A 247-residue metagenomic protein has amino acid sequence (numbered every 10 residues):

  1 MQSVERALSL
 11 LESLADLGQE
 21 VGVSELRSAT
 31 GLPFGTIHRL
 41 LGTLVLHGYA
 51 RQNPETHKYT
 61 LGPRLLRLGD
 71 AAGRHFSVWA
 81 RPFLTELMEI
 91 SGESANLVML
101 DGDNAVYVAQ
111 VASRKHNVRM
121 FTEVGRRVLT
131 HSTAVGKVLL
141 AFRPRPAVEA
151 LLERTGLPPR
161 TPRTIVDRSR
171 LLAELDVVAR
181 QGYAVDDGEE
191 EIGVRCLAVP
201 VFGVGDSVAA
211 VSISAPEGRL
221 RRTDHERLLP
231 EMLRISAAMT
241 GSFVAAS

Functional and structural regions predicted by a protein language model:
M1-R74, A237-A245: N-terminal helix-turn-helix
M1-V4, V23, K58, G62 (+8 more regions): Short, structured helix-loop boundary elements
S13, W79-I90, V177, Q181 (+1 more regions): Amphipathic alpha-helical regulatory segments at dimerization interfaces that relay allosteric signals between sensory
T30, L41, L84, L175 (+2 more regions): Short amphipathic alpha-helical/adjacent loop interface patches that line ligand and macromolecule-binding sites
A50-Q52, L97-V98, V201: A structural signal for short hydrophobic beta-strand segments in well-ordered beta-sheet cores
E55-T56, T60-R154: Amphipathic alpha-helical effector-binding/dimerization core of metabolite-sensing transcriptional regulators
L129-T133, E226-S247: Short, solvent-exposed cationic patches
R163-S236: Extended hydrophobic
